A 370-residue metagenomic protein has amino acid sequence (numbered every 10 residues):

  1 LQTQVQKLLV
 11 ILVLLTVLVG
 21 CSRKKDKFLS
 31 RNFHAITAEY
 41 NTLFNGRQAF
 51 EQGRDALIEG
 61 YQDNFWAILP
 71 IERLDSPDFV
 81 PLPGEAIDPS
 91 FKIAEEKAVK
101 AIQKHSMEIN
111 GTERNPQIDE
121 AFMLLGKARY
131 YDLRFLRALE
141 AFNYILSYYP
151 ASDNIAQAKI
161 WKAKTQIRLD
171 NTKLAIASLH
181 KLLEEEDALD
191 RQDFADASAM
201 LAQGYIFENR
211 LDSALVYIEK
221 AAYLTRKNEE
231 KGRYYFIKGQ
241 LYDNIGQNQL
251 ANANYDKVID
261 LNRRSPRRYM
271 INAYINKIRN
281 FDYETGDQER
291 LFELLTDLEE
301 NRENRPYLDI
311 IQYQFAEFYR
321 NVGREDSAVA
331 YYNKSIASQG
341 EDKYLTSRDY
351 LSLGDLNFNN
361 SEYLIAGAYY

Functional and structural regions predicted by a protein language model:
L1-L9: Bacterial N-terminal signal peptides that target proteins for export
L9-V10, E229: Sequence-pattern detector for short linear motifs and compositional/periodic biases rather than a specific fold
V13-C21: Hydrophobic h-region of N-terminal signal peptides that target proteins for export in Gram-negative bacteria
G20-Y370: Acidic, polar-rich low-complexity tracts and alpha-helical solenoid repeat scaffolds
